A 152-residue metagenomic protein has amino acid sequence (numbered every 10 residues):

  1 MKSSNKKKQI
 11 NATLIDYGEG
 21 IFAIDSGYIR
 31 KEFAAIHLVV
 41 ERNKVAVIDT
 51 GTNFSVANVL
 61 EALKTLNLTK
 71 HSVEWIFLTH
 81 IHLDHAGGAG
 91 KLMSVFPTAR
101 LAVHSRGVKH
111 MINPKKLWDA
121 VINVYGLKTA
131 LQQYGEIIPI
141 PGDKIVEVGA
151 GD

Functional and structural regions predicted by a protein language model:
M1-I15: Basic/polar N-terminal segments that are highly enriched at the extreme N-terminus, encompassing both cleavable
N11-L66: Conserved beta-strand hairpin/beta-sheet module of binuclear metal-dependent hydrolase folds, prominently
F22, A102, I145-V148: General small-molecule cofactor/ligand-binding pocket signal
A35, N58, G88, N113-P114: Residues at alpha-helix caps and immediate loop-helix transition turns in enzyme cores, especially N- and C-cap
A57-V103: Active-site metal-binding motif and surrounding structural segment of the metallo-beta-lactamase
R106-H110: Short histidine/acidic/glycine/proline-rich micro-motifs that form metal- and phosphate-coordinating active-site loops
M111-D152: Metallo-beta-lactamase
